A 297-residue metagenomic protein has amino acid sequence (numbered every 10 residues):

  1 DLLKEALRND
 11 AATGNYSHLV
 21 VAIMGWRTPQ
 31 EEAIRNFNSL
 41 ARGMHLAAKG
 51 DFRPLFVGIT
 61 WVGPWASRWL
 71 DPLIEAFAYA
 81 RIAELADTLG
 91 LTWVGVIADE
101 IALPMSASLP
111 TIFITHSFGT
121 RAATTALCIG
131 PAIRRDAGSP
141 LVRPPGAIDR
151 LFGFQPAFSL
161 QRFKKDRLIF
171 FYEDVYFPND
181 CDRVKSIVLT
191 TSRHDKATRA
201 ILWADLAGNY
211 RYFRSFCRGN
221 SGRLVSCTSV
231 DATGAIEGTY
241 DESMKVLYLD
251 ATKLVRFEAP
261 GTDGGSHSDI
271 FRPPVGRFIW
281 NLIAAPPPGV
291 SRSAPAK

Functional and structural regions predicted by a protein language model:
L3-R8, I34-A41, L91, G95-A98 (+2 more regions): Extracytoplasmic/secreted envelope proteins and their assembly/folding machinery, especially bacterial periplasmic
A6-R68: Short, surface-exposed "cap/lid" segments of acyl-processing enzymes
D10, A122, A126-G130: Short, low-complexity, polybasic intrinsically disordered segments
S17, Q30-R35, A80-T92, S117: Soluble non-cytosolic domains of exported or imported proteins
A22-I23, I114, T190: Short hydrophobic segments within beta-strands
T28, T120, F158: Active-site micro-motifs of SAM-dependent methyltransferase domains
D51, W61-L109, L127-K297: Lipolytic serine-hydrolase domain surface
I114-G119, A123: Gly/Ala-rich beta-loop-alpha elbow adjacent to hydrolase catalytic centers
